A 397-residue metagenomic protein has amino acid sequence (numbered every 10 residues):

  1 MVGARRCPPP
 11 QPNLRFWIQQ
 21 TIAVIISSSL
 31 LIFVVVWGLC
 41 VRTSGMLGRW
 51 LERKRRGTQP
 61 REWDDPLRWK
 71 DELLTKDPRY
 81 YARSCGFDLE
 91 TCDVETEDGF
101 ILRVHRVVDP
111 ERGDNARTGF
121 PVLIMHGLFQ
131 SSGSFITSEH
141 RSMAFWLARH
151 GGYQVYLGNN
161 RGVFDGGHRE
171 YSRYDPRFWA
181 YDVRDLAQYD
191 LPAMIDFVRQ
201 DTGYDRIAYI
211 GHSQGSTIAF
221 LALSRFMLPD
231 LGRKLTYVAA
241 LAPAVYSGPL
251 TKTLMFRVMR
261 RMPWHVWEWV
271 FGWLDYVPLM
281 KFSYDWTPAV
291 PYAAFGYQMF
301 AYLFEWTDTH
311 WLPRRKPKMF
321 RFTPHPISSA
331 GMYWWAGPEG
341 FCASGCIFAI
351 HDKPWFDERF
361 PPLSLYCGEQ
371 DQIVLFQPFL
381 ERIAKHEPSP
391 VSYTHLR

Functional and structural regions predicted by a protein language model:
M1-R53, Q200-D205, Q214-I347: Alpha/beta-hydrolase-fold enzymes
P78-V108: N-terminal cap/lid segment of alpha/beta-hydrolase-fold proteins
D109-F164: Short, surface-exposed "cap/lid" segments of acyl-processing enzymes
F178-R199: Alpha/beta-hydrolase active-site loop
L365-C367: Short beta-strand/loop motif that positions the catalytic acidic residue of the alpha/beta-hydrolase fold
Q370-V374: Acidic catalytic loop of the alpha/beta-hydrolase fold
L375-K385: Short alpha-helix in the alpha/beta-hydrolase fold that links the catalytic acid
T394-H395: Conserved small/polar residues in nucleotide/adenosyl-binding loops
